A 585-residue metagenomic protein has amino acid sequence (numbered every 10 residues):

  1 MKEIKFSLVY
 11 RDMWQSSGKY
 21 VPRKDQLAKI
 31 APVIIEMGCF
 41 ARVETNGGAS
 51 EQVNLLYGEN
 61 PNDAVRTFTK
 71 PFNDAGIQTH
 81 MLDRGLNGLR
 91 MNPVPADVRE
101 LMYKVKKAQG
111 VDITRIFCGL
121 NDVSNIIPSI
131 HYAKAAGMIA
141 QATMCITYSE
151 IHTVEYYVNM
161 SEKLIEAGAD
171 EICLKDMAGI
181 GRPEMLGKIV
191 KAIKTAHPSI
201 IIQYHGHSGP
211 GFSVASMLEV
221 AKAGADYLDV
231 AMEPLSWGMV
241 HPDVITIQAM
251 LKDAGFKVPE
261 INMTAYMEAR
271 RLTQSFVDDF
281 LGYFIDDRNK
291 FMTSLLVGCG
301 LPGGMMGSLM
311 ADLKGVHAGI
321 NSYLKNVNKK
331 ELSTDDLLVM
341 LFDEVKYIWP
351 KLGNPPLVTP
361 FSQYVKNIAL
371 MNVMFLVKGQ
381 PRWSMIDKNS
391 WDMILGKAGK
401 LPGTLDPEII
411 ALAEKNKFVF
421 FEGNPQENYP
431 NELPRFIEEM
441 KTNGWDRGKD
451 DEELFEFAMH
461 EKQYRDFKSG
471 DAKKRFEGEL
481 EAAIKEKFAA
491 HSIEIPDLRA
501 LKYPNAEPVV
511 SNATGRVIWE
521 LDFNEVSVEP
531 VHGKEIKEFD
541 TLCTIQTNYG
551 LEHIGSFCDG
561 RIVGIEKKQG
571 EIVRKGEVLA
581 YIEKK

Functional and structural regions predicted by a protein language model:
M1-S17, V65-K70: N-terminal amphipathic alpha-helix/helix-capping segment at the start of soluble metabolic enzymes
I4-D12, A41-T45, I77-R84, D112-I116 (+4 more regions): Hydrophobic faces of well-ordered beta-strands that scaffold small-molecule active sites in alpha/beta enzyme cores
W14, I35-V53, F291-L296, G300-E507: Terminal or standalone catalytic/regulatory effector modules within metabolic enzymes and repeat proteins
P32, N46-M160, G179-R182: Active-site beta->alpha loop and helix N-cap motifs at the rims of alpha/beta catalytic domains
I116, D176, A223-P242: Glycine-rich phosphate-binding active-site loops on the catalytic face of alpha/beta enzymes
E155-L164, P210-D226: Catalytic cores of alpha/beta
S236-I261, E268: C-terminal helical cap(s) of enzyme catalytic domains, especially alpha/beta-barrels
I493-T544, L551-H553, D559: Acidic, low-complexity mobile loops and tails
